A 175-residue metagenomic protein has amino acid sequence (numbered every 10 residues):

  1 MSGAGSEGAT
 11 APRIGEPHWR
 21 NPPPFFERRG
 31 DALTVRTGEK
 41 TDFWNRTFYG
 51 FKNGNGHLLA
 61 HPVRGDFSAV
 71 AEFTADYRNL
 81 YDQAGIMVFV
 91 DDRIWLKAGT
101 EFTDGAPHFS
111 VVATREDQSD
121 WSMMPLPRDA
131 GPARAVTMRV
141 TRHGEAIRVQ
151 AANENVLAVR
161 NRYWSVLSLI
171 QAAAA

Functional and structural regions predicted by a protein language model:
S2-A175: Extracellular glycan-recognition regions
